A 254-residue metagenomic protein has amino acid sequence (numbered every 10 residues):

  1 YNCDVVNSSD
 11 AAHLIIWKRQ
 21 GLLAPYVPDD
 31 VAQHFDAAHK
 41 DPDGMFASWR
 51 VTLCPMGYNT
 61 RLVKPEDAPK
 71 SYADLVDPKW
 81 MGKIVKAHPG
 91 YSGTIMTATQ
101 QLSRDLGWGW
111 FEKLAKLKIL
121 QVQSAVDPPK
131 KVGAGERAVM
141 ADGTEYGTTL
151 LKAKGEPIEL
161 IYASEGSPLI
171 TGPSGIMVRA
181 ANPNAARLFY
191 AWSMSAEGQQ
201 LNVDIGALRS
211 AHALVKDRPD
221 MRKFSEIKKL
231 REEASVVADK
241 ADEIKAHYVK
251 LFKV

Functional and structural regions predicted by a protein language model:
Y1-P129, G133-E136: Extracytoplasmic ligand-binding site segments that recognize negatively charged/polar headgroups
A12-I16, A138-P157, G206: A ligand-binding cleft/hinge motif common to bilobed small-molecule-binding domains
L14, K18, A73-V76, T99 (+9 more regions): Non-transmembrane alpha-helical segments in soluble domains of secreted/periplasmic/extracellular proteins
Q33-A37, T52, E112-A115, Q121-V122 (+2 more regions): Periplasmic-binding protein-like
P55-L62, T171-N182, L201-N202: A bilobed periplasmic-binding-protein/Venus flytrap-type ligand-binding module shared by bacterial periplasmic
K79-G90, S193-D217: Periplasmic-binding protein-like
G107, S210-V254: An extracytoplasmic/periplasmic, membrane-proximal ligand-sensing/linker region
L120, P128, E145-T149, E165-P168: Short, catalytically relevant binding-site loops at active-site mouths
